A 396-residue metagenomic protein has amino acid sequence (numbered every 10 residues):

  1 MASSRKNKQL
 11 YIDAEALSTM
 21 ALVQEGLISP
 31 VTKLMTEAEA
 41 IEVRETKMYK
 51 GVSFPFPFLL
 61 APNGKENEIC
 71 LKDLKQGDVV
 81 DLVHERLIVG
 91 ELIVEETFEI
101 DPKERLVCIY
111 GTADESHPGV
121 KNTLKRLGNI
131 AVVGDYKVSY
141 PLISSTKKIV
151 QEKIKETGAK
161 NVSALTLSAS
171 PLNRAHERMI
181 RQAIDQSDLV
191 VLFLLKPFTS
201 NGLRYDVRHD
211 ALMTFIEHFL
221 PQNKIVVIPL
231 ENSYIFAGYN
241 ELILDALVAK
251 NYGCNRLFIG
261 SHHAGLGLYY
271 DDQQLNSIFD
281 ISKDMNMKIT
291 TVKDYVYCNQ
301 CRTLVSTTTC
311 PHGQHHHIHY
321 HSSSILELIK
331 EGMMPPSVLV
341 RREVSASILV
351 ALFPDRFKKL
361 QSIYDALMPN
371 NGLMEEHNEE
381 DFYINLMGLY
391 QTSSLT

Functional and structural regions predicted by a protein language model:
M1-L172, E177-T396: Active-site cores that bind ATP or allylic diphosphates and position pyrophosphate for catalysis
